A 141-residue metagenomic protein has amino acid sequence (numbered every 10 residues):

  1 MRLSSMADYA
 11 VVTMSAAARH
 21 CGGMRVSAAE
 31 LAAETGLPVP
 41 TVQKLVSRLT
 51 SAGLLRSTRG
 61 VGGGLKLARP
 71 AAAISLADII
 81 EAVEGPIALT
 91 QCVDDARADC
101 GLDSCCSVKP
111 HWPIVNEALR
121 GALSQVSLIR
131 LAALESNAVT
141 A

Functional and structural regions predicted by a protein language model:
A10-G22: Short amphipathic alpha-helical interface segments
R25-T35: A short alpha-helical element within helix-turn-helix/winged-helix DNA-binding domains across DNA-binding proteins
A33, T50-S51: Alpha-helical residues within the helix-turn-helix
P38-T41: Short coil turns linking two alpha-helices in DNA-binding domains
V46-S47: Short, hydrophobic-biased segments on the C-terminal half of alpha helices that form "recognition helices"
G53-A68: Beta-hairpin "wing" of winged helix-turn-helix
G64-E81: Charged, amphipathic alpha-helical coiled-coil/dimerization segments
S75, D94-A141: C-terminal regulatory/oligomerization modules of transcriptional regulators
